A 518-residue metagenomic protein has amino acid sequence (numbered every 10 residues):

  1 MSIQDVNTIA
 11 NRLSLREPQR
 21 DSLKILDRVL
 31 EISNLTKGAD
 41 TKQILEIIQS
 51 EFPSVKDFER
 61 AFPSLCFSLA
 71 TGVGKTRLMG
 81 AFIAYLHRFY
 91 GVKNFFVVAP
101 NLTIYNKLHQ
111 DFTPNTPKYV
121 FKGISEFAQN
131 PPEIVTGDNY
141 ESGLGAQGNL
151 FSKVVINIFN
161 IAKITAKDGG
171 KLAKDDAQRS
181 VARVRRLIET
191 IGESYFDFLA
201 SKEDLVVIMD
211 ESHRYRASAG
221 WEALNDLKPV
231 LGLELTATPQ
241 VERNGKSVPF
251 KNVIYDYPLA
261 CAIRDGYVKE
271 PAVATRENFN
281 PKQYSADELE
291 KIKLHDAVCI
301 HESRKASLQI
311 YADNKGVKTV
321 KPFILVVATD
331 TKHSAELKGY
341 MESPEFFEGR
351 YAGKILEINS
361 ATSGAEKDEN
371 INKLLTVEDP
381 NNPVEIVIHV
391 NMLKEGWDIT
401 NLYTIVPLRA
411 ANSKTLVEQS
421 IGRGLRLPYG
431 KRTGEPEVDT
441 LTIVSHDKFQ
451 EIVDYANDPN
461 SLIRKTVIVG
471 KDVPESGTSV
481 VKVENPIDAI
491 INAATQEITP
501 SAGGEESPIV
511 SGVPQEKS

Functional and structural regions predicted by a protein language model:
S2-S68: Conserved pre-motif I regulatory segment
S68-V73, G80-N106: Conserved SF1/SF2 helicase motif Ia
A81-A84, R88, L102, H109-Q110 (+3 more regions): Signature of the SF2 helicase/ATPase Hel1-core->accessory helical subdomain module
G91-S125, N160-K163, T329-K332: Conserved Walker A/P-loop ATP-binding site and its immediately adjacent core in helicase/helicase-like ATPase domains
Y119-I188: Inter-Walker segment of RecA-like/P-loop motor cores
K251-A361: Conserved interdomain linker/interface between the two RecA-like ATPase lobes of SF2 helicase motors
A361-N460, R464: Conserved RecA-like P-loop NTPase helicase motor core
R426-S518: Long, hydrophobic alpha-helical segments
